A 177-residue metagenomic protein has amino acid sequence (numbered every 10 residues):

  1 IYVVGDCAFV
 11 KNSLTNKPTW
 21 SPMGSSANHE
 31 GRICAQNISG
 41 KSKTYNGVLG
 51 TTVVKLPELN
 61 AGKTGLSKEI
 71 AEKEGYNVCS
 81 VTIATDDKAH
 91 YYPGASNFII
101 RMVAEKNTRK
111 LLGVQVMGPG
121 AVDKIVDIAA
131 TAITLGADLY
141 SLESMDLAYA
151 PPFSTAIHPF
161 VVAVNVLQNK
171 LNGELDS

Functional and structural regions predicted by a protein language model:
I1-V3, M102: Residue-level marker for buried hydrophobic side chains located in beta-strands that build the well-ordered beta-sheet
V4-S67, S154-L171: A conserved FAD-binding loop/helix module that cradles the flavin
E58-T64, K73-D176: Flexible, glycine-rich terminal cap/loop adjacent to redox cofactors in electron-transfer oxidoreductases
